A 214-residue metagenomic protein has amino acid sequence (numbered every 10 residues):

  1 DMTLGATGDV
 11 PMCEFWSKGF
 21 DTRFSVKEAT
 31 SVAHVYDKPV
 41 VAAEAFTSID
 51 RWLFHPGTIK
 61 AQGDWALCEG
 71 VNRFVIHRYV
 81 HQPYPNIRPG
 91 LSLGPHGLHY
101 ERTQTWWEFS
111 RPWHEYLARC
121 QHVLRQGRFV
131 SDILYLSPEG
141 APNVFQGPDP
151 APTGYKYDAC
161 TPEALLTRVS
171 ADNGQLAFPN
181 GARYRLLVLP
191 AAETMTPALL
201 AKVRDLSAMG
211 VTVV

Functional and structural regions predicted by a protein language model:
D1-V214: Carbohydrate-binding surfaces of carbohydrate-active enzymes
